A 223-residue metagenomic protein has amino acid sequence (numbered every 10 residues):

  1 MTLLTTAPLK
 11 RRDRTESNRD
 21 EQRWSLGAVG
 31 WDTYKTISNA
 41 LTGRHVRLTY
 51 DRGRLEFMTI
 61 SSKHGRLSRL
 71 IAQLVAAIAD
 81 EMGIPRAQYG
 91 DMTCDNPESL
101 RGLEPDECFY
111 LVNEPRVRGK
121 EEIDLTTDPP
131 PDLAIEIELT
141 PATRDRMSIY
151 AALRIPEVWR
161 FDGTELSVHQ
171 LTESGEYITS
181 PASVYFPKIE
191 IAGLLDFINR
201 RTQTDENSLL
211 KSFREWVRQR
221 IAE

Functional and structural regions predicted by a protein language model:
M1-E223: Gly/Pro/Ser/Thr-rich low-complexity, intrinsically disordered segments predominantly at protein N-termini
